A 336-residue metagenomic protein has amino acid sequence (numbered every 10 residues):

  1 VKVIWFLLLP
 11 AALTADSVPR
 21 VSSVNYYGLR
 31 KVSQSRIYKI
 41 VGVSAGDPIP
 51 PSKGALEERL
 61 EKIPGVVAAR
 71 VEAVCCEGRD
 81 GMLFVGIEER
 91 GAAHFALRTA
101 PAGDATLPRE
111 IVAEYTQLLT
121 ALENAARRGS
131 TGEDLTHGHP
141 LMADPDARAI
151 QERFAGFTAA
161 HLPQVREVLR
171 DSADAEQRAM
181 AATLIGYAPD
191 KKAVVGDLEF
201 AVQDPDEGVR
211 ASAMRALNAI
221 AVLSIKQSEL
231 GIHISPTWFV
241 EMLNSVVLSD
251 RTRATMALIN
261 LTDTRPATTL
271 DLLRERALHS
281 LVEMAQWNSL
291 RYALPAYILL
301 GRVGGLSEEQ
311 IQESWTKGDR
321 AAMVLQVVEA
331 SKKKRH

Functional and structural regions predicted by a protein language model:
V3-A12: Sec-dependent N-terminal signal peptides
A11-T14, D146: Short amphipathic alpha-helical segments at helix-loop
T14-A15, D204: Compositionally biased non-globular segments, especially hydrophobic aliphatic-rich helices of signal peptides
D16-R30, Y38-K39, V43-P101: Periplasmic polypeptide-binding modules associated with outer-membrane biogenesis and secretion
H94-K192, F200-Q203, E207-R253, L258-T262 (+2 more regions): Extended repeat-based scaffolds of very large eukaryotic assembly and lipid-transport proteins
